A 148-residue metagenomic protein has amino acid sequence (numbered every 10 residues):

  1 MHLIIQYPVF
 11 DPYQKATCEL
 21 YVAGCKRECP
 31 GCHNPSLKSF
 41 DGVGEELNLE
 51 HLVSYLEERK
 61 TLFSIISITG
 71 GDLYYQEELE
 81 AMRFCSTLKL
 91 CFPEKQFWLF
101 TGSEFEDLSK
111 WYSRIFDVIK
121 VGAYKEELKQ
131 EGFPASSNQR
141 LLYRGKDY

Functional and structural regions predicted by a protein language model:
M1-I5, N34-W98, F105-W111: Conserved Radical SAM active-site core
M1-Y21, K26, P30, N34-D41: N-terminal [4Fe-4S]-dependent radical SAM core
L20, Q96-G102, K120: Short, hydrophobic beta-strand segments that form beta-sheet elements in well-ordered domains
K26, D72, S103, G122-K125: Short, flexible active-site-adjacent loop segments at beta-strand->alpha-helix junctions, enriched in small/polar
F105, K110-Y148: Classical nucleotidyltransferase
